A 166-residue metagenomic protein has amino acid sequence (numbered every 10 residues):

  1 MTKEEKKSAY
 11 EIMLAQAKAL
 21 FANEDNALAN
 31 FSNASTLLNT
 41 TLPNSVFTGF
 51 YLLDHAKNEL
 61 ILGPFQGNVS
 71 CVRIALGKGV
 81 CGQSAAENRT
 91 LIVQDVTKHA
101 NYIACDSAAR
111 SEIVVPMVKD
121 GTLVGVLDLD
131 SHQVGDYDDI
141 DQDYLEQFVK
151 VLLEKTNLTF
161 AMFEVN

Functional and structural regions predicted by a protein language model:
M1-P64, Q147, V151-N166: Intrinsically disordered, low-complexity terminal regulatory regions
L42, A104-A109: Short loop/turn motifs at secondary-structure junctions and domain boundaries
F47, V114, V126: Short hydrophobic/aromatic beta-strand element in the GNAT-like acyltransferase core that lines or flanks the acyl-donor
L53, E59-C105: Regulatory sensory and allosteric helical modules in signal-transduction proteins and certain transcription factors
S111-V118: A short, aliphatic-rich beta-strand micro-motif
V118-S131: Sensory-domain boundary capping and coupling elements
Q133-G135: A generic structural motif
Y137-D139, Y144, L158: Well-ordered alpha/beta subsegment
